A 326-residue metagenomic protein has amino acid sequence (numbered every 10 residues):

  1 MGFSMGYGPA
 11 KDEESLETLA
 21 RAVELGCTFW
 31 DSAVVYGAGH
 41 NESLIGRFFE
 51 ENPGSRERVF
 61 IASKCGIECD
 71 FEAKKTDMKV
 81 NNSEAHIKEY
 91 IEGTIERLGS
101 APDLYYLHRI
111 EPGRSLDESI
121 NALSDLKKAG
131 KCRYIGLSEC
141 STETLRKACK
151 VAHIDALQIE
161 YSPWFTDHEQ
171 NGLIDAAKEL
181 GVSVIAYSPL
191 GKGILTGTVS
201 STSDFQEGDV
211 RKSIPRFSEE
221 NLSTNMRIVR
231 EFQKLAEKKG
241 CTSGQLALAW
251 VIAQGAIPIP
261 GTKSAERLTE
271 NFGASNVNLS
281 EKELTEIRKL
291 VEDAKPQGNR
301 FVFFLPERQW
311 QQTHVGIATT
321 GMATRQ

Functional and structural regions predicted by a protein language model:
M1-E13, A73-K88, R114: Active-site mouth loops of central-metabolism enzymes
M1-F60, T324-Q326: N-terminal binding-site loop/beta-alpha segment at the start of enzyme catalytic domains that lines or forms
A10-A22, N82-R97, S141-R146: Short, acidic/polar
R21, L25, R97-S100, G130 (+1 more regions): Structural motif
E42-S55, I91-E96, G172-G181: Short amphipathic alpha-helices and their capping/turn segments at secondary-structure boundaries
E57-D70, E160: A short, structured active-site edge motif that brings together acidic residues
F71-Y106, Q158, S162-W164: Active-site gating/metal-coordination segments in enzymes
E92, D103, I110-A294, F303-F304 (+1 more regions): Beta/alpha (TIM)-barrel catalytic core signal, keyed to glycine-rich beta->alpha loops juxtaposed to Asp/Glu that bind
